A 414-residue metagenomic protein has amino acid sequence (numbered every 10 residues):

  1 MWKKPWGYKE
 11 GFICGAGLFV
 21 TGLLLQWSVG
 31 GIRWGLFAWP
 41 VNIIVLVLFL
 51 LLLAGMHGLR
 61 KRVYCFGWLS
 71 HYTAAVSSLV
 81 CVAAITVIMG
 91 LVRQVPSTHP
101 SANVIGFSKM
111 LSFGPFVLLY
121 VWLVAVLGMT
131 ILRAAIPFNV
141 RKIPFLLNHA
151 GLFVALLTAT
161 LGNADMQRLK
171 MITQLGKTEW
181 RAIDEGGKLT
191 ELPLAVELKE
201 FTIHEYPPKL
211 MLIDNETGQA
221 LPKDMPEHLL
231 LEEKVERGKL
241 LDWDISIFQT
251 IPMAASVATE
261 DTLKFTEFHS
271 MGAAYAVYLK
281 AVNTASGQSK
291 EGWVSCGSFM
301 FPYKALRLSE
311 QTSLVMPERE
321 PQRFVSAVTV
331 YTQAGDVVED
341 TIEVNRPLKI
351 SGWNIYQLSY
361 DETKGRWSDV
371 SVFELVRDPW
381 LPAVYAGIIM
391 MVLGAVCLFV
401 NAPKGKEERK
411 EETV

Functional and structural regions predicted by a protein language model:
M1-V414: Solvent-exposed, non-transmembrane regions of integral membrane proteins
